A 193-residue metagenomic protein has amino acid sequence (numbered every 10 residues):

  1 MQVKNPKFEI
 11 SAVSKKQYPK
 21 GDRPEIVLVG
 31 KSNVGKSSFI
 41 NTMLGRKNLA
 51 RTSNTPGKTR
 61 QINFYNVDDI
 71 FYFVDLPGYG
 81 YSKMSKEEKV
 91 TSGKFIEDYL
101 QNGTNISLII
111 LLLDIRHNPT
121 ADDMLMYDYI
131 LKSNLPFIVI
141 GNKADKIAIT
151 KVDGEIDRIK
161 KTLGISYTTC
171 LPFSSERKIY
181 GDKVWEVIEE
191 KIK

Functional and structural regions predicted by a protein language model:
M1-K83, K193: Conserved G1/Walker A P-loop phosphate-binding module
V3-K15, K146-K193: Canonical P-loop GTPase G-domain recognition
K31-V34, I40, T55, N63 (+8 more regions): Structured catalytic cores of enzymes that bind and process phosphorylated ligands/cofactors
N48, Q61, E88-S92, P119-D122 (+4 more regions): Helical mechanochemical/support elements of P-loop NTPase systems and associated helical scaffolds
K58, F71, G78-Y81, R116-N118 (+2 more regions): Conserved nucleotide-binding/hydrolysis micro-motifs of P-loop NTPases
V67-I106: Conserved nucleotide-sensing/catalytic segment adjacent to the nucleotide-binding pocket in NTP-handling enzymes
E97-T168: Conserved C-terminal guanine-recognition region of P-loop GTPase G domains, centered on the G4
